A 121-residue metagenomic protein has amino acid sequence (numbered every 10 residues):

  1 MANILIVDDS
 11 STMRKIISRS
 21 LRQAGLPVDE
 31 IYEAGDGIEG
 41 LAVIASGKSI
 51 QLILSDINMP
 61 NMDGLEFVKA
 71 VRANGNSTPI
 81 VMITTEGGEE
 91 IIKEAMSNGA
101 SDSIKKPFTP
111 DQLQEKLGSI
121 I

Functional and structural regions predicted by a protein language model:
D9, K106: A Lys-centered signature of the CheY-like receiver
S11-Y32: Two-component/phosphorelay signaling modules centered on CheY-like receiver
E33-A42, G64: Helix N-cap/capping motif at the beta->alpha junctions
A42, L65-N76: Short amphipathic alpha-helix used as the core "switch/output" element in two-component signaling
M59: Receiver (REC) domain active-site loop signature in two-component systems and cognate sites in sensor histidine kinases
F108-L117: C-terminal output helix
